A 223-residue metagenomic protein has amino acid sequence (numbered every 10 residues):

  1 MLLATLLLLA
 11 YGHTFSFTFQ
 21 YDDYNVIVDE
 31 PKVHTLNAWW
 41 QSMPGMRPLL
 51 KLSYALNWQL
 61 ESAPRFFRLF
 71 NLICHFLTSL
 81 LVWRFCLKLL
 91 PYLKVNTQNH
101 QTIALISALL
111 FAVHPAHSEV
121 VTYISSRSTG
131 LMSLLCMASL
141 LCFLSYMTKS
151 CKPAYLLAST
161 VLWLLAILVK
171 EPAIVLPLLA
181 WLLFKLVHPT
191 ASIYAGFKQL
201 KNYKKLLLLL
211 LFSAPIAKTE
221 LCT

Functional and structural regions predicted by a protein language model:
M1-T223: Polytopic membrane enzymes that build or remodel cell-surface glycoconjugates and lipids
